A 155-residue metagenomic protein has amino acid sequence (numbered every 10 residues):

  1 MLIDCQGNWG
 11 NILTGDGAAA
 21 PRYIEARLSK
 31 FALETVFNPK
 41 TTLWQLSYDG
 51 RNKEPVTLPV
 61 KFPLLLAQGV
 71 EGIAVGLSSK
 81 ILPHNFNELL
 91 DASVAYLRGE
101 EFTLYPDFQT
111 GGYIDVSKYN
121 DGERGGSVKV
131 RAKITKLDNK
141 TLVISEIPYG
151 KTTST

Functional and structural regions predicted by a protein language model:
M1-G125: Catalytic phosphate-handling regions of large nucleic-acid enzymes and associated NTPases
F102-D107, R124, V128-T155: Charged, surface-exposed alpha-helical interface/stalk elements
